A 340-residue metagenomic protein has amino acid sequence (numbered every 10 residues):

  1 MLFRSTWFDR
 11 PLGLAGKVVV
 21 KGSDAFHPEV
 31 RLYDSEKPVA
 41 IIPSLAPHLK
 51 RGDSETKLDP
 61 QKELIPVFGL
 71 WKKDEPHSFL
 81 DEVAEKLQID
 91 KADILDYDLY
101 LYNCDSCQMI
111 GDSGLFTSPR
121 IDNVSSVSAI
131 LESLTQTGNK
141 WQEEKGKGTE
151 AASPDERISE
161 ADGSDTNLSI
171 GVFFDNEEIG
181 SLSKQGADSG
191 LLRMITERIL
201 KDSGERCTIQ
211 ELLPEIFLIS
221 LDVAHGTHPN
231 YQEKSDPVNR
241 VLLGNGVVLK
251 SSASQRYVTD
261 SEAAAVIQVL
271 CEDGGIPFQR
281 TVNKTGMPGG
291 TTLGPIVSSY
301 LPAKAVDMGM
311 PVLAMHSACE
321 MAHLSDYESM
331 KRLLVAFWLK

Functional and structural regions predicted by a protein language model:
M1-K340: N-terminal hydrophobic/helix-forming segments and targeting peptides
